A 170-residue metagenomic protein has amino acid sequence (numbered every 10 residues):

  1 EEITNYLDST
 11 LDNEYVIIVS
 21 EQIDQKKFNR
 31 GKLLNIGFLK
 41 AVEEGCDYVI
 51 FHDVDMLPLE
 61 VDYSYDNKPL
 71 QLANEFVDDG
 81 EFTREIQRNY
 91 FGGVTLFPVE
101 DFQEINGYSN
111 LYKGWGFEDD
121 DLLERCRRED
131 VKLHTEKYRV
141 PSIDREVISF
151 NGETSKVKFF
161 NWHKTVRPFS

Functional and structural regions predicted by a protein language model:
E1-L7: Short, well-formed alpha-helical segments that are part of the catalytic scaffolds of diverse glycosyltransferases
E2, K32-I36, D121: Acidic, Ser/Thr-rich intrinsically disordered and amphipathic helical segments
S9-C46, S64, D79-F82: Active-site-proximal specificity loops/subdomain of glycosyltransferases
G45-L59: Short beta-strand-to-loop acidic/aromatic patch adjacent to the donor-nucleotide binding site
L59-T83: Conserved donor-nucleotide/metal-binding helix-loop-beta segment in metal-dependent transferases, i.e., the alpha-helix
D78-F97, E104: A recurrent flexible, glycine/aromatic-enriched loop bordering the glycosyltransferase active site that acts as
Y90-P98, S109-Y112, G116-F117: A conserved catalytic-core signature of glycosyltransferases
L111-G114, D120-S170: C-terminal catalytic/acceptor-binding lobe
